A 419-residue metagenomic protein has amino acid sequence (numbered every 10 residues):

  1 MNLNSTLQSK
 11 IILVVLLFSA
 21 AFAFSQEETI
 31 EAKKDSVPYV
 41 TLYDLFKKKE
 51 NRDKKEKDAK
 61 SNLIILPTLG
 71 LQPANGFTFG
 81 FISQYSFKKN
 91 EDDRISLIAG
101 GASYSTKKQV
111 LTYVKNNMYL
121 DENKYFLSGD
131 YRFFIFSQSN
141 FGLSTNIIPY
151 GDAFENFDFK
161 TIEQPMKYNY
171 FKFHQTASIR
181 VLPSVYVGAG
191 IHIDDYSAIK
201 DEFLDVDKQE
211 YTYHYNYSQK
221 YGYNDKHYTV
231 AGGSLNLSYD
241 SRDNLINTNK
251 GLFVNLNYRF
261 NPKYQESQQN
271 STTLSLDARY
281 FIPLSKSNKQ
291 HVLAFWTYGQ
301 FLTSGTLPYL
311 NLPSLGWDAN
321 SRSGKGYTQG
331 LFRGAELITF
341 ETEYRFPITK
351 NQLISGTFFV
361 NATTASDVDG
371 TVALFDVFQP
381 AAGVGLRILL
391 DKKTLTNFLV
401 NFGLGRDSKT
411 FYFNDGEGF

Functional and structural regions predicted by a protein language model:
M1-I30, I282: Bacterial Sec-dependent N-terminal signal peptides
E28-Y43, K49-R52, S139-L284, A365-V368: Transmembrane beta-strand segments of outer-membrane beta-barrel domains in Gram-negative and organellar OMPs
N51-S61, K88-I95, D121-F126, S184 (+6 more regions): Short loop/turn motifs that connect adjacent beta-strands in outer-membrane beta-barrel proteins
E56-I65, L71-Y223, G330-L331, T396-L399 (+1 more regions): Gram-negative/organellar outer-membrane beta-barrel architecture
S61-L63, N75-F79, S96, K108-T112 (+9 more regions): Residues that define the transmembrane beta-barrel architecture of outer-membrane proteins
I65-P67, I98-A102, L127-Y131, V187-A189 (+8 more regions): Membrane-embedded beta-strand positions of outer-membrane beta-barrel proteins
S86-N90, S103-Q109, F134-Q138, Y196-A198 (+7 more regions): Sequence/structural signature of outer-membrane beta-barrel proteins
G233-N236, N244-T349: C-terminal outer-membrane beta-barrel translocator/porin domains of Gram-negative envelope proteins and their
